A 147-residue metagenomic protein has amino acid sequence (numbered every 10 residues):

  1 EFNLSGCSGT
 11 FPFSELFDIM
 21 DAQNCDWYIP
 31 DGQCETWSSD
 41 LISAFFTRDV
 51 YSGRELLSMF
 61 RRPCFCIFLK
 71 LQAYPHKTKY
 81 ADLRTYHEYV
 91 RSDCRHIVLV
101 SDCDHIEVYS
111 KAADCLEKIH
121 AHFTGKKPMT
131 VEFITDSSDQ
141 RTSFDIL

Functional and structural regions predicted by a protein language model:
E1-S5, D26-Y28, F68-Q72, H96-L99 (+1 more regions): Ordered hydrophobic segments in well-structured contexts
N3-G53: N-terminal interaction modules that seed assembly of large macromolecular complexes
S5-G9, G32, Y74-K77, C103 (+2 more regions): Generic structural motif
C7-S14, E35-S38, K79-Y80, E107 (+1 more regions): Short, surface-exposed beta-strand/loop "edge" segments at domain boundaries and coil↔beta transitions
F11, Y51, C66, C103 (+1 more regions): Short, well-structured alpha-helical interface segments that form or flank functional binding sites
I19-W27, C64, A121-E132: Structural alpha-beta junctions
G32-V98: Surface-exposed, low-hydrophobicity interaction/linker segments
Y89-S92, H96-L147: Acidic, proline/glycine-rich low-complexity IDRs
